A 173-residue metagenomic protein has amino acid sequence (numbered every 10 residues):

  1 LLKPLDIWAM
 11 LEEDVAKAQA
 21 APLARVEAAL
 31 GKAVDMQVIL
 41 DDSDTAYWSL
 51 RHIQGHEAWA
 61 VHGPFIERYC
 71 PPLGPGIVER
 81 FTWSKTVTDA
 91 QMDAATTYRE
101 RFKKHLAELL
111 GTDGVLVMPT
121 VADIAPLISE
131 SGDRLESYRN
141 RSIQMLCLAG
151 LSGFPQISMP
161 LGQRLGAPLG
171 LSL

Functional and structural regions predicted by a protein language model:
L1-L50: Gly/Ser-rich, acidic/histidine-flanked active-site/gating loops
W8-M10, E67, I124-A125: Short, acidic Gly/Pro/Ser/Thr-rich loop/turn segments
E12-L23, R51, G55-W59, G74 (+4 more regions): Generic structural signal for well-ordered, non-membrane alpha-helical segments in soluble metabolic enzymes
A24, A28-K32, E67, P71 (+2 more regions): Generic secondary-structure signature for well-ordered alpha-helical cores
R25, V61-P64, C147: Alpha-helical scaffold segments in soluble metabolic enzymes
M36-Q37, S43, W48, H52-G55 (+2 more regions): C-terminal substrate-recognition/cap domain of FAD-linked oxidoreductases
Y47-Y98, P160-P168: Short helix-loop capping/hinge segments that flank enzyme active sites or metal/cofactor-binding pockets
V87-L173: Glycine-rich, small-residue loops and helix-cap segments that act as flexible hinges at active-site edges
